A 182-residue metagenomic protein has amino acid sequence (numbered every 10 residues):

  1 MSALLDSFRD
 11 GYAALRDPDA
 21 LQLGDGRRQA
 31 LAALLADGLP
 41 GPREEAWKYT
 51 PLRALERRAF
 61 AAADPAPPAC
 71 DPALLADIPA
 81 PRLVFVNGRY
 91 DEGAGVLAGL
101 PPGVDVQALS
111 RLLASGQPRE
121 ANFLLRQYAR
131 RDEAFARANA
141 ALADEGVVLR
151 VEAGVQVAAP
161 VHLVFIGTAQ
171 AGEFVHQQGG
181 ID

Functional and structural regions predicted by a protein language model:
M1-D182: Glycine-rich and polybasic anion-binding loops at the starts of cofactor/ligand-binding domains
